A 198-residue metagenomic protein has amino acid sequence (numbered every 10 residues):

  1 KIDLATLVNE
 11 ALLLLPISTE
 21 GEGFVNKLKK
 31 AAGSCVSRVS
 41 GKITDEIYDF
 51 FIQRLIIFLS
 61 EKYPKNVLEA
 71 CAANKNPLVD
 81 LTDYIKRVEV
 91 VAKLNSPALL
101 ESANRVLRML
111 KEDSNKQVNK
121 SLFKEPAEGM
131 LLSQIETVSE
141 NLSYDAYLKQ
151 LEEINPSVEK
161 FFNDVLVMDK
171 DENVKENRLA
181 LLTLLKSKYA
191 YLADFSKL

Functional and structural regions predicted by a protein language model:
K1-L198: Amphipathic alpha-helical "coupling" segments that flank catalytic cores
